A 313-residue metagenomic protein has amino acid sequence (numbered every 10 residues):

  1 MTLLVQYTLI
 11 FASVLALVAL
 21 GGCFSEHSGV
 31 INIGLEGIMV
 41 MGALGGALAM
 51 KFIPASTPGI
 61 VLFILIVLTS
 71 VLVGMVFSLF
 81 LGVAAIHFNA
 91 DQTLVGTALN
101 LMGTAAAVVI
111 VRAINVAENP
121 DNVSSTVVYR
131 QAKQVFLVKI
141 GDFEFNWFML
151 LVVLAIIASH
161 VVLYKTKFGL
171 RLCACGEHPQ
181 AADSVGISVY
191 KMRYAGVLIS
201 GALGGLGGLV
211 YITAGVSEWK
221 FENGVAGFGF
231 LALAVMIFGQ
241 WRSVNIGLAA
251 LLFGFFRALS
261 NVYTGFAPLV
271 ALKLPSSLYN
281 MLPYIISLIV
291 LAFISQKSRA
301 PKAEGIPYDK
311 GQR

Functional and structural regions predicted by a protein language model:
M1-A19, I31, G45, P54-I66: Membrane-interfacial amphipathic/re-entrant helices at transmembrane-helix boundaries
V18-A19, A43-A47, T104-V108, M149-V161 (+4 more regions): Hydrophobic core segments of alpha-helical transmembrane domains in multi-pass membrane transport and ion-translocation
F24-G45, I64, I86-L99, R171 (+2 more regions): Short, non-helical or kinked segments that cap or interrupt transmembrane helices
T57-A106: Alpha-helical transmembrane segments within multi-pass membrane transporters and channels
G103-K165, F266-L278, A303-R313: Transmembrane helix-bundle core of multi-pass membrane transporters and related energy-transducing complexes
G141-K220, V244, L248: Helix-loop-helix "hairpin" substructures at the membrane interface of multi-pass membrane proteins
S159, E177-K191, Y263-R313: Cytosolic-side transmembrane-helix boundaries in multi-pass membrane proteins
W219-Y284: Transmembrane alpha-helical segments in multi-pass inner-membrane proteins
